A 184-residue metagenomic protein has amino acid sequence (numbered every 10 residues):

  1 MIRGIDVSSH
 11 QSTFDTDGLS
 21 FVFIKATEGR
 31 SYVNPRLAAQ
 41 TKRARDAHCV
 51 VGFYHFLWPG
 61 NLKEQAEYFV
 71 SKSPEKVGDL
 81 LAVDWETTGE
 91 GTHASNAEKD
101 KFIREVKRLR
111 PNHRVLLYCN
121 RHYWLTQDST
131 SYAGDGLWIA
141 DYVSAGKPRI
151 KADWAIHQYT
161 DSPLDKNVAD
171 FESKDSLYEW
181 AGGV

Functional and structural regions predicted by a protein language model:
M1-L19, F23-R108, N112: Substrate-binding cleft of extracellular glycoside hydrolase catalytic domains
M1-T16, D128-V184: Functionally critical loop-and-helix segments that line ligand-binding/catalytic clefts of soluble enzyme domains
S31, G60, W124, G146 (+1 more regions): Flexible, glycine-rich phosphate/dinucleotide-binding loops and adjacent beta-alpha linkers at cofactor/substrate
G52-Y54, A82, L116, W138 (+1 more regions): Structural detector of well-ordered beta-strand residues that form the stable sheet scaffold of enzyme domains
F56, N120, Y142: Cofactor-binding loop segments of dinucleotide-utilizing enzymes, especially the Rossmann-like FAD- and NAD(P)+-binding
V77-W85, T92-I103, W124-D153: Conserved N-terminal glycine/acidic-rich loop preference
G91-H93, V115-L117, L177-V184: Contiguous hydrophobic segments
P111-L125: Aromatic-lined carbohydrate-recognition surfaces of secreted/lumenal glycan-active proteins
